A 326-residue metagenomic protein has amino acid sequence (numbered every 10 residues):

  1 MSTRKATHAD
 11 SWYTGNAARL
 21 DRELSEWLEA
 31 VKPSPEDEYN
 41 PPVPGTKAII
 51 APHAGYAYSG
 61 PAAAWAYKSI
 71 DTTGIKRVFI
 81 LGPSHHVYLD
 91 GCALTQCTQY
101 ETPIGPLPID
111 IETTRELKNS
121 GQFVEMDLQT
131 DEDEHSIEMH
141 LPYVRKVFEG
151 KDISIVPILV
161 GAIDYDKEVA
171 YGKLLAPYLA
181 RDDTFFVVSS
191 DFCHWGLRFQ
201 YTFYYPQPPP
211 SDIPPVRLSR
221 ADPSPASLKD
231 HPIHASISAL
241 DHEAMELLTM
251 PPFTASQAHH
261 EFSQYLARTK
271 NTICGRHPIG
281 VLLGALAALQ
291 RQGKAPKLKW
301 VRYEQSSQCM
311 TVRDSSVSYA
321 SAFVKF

Functional and structural regions predicted by a protein language model:
M1-S2, F326: Eukaryotic N-terminal targeting leaders
S2-G284, A288-Q290, E304-M310: Active-site histidine-anchored catalytic micro-motif
L286-L289, G293-F326: Long, Lys/Arg- and hydrophobic-enriched amphipathic alpha-helices
